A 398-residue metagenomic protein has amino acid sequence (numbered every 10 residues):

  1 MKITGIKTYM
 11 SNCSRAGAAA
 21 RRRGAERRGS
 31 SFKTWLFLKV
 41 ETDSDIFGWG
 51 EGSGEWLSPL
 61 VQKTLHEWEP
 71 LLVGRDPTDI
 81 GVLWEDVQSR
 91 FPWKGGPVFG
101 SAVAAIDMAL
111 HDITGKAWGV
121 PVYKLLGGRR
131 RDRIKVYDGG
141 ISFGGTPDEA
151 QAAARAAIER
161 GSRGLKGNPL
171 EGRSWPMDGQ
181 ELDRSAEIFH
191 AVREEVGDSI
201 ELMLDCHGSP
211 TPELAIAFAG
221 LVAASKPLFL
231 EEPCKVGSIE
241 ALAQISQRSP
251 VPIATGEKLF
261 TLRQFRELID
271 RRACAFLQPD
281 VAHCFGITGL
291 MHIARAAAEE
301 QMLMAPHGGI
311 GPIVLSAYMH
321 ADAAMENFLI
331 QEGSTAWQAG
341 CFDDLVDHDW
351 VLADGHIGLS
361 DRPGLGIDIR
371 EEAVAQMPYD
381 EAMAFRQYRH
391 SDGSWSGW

Functional and structural regions predicted by a protein language model:
M1-F47, S53, A336-D343, D392-W398: Structured beta-strand/loop patches that form or line metal/cofactor-binding pockets in enzymes
I3, D45, W68, I106 (+8 more regions): Conserved, mostly hydrophobic/aromatic
E41-A117, G397: Metal- or metallocofactor-binding catalytic centers and their adjacent structured scaffolds across diverse enzyme
V98-S101, D107-F143: Glycine-rich, aromatic-flanked loop segments that form ligand/cofactor-binding clefts across common enzyme folds
R133, D138-S249: Metal-dependent enolase-superfamily TIM-barrel catalytic cores that perform enediolate-based chemistry
G220, K226, G237-P363, D368: Shared catalytic-loop signature of beta/alpha-barrel
L365-W398: Extended hydrophobic packing segments that form well-structured cores
